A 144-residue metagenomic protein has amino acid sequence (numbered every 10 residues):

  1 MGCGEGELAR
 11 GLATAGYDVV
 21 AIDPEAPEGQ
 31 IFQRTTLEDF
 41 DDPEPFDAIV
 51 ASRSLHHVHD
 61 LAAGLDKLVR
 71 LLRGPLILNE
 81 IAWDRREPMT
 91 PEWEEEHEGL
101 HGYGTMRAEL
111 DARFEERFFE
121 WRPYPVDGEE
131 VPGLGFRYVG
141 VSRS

Functional and structural regions predicted by a protein language model:
G2: Conserved S-adenosyl-L-methionine
E5-D39: Class I SAM-dependent methyltransferase SAM/SAH-binding core
V50: A conserved beta-strand element that flanks and buttresses the S-adenosyl-L-methionine
R53-S54: Short catalytic micro-motifs in class I SAM-dependent methyltransferases
V58-L68: A short, conserved alpha-helix within the catalytic core of class I
I77-E94: Conserved class I S-adenosyl-L-methionine
G99-F118: Short alpha-helix
D127-S144: Core SAM-dependent methyltransferase catalytic element
